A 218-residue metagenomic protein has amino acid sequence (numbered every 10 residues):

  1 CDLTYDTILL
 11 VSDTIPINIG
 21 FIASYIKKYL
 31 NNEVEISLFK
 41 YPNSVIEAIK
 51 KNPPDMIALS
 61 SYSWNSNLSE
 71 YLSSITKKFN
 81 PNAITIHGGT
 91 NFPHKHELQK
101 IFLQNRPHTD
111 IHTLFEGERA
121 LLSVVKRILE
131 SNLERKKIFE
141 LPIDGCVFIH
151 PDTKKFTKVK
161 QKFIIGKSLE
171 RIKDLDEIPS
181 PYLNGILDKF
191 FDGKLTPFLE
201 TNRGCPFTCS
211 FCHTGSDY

Functional and structural regions predicted by a protein language model:
C1, I149-P151, S168-L169, P181 (+1 more regions): Structured loops at beta-to-helix junctions and adjacent beta-edge loops in soluble globular domains
C1-V11: Short glycine-rich His-centered loop
L3, P16, P54, P81 (+1 more regions): Proline-rich low-complexity regions
T4, P16, E140-I143, L195 (+1 more regions): A structure-centric signal for secondary-structure junctions around beta-strands
V11, N18, Y25, Y29 (+1 more regions): Glycine-rich beta-alpha loop elements in corrinoid/cobalamin-binding modules across cobalamin-dependent enzymes
T14, K160-K162, D176-Y218: Radical SAM [4Fe-4S] cluster-binding motif and immediate context
I172-D174: Conserved post-Walker A coupling segment in P-loop NTPases
